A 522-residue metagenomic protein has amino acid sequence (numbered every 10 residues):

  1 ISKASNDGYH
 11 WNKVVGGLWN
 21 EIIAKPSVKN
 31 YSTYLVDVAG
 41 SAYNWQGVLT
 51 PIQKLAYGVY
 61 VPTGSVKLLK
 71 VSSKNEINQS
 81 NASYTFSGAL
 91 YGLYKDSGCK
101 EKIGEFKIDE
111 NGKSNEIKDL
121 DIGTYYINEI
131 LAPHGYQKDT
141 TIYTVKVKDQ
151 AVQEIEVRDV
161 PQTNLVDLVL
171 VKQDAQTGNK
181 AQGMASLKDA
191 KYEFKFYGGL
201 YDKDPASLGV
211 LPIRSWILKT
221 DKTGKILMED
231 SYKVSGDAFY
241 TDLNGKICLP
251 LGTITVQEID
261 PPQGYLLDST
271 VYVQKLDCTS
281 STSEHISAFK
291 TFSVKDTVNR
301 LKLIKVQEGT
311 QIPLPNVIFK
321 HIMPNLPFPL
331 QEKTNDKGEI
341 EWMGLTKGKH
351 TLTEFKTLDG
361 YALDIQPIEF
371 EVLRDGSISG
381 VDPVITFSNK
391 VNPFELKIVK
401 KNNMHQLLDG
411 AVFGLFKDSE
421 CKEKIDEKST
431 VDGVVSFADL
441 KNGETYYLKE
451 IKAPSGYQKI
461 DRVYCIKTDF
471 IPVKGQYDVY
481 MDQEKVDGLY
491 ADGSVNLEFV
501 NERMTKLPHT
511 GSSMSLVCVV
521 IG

Functional and structural regions predicted by a protein language model:
S2-W45, L49-G522: Solvent-exposed loop/turn and edge beta-strand elements of beta-rich ligand-binding domains
